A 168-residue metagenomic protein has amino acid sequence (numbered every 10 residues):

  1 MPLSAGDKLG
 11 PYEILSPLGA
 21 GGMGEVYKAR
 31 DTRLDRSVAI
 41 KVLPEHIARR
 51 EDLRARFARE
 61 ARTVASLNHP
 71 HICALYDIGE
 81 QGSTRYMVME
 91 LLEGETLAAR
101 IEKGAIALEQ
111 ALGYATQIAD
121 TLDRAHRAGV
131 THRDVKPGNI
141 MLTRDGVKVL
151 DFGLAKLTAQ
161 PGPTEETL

Functional and structural regions predicted by a protein language model:
M1-L168: Conserved ATP-binding/catalytic core of the eukaryotic-like protein kinase fold, especially serine/threonine kinases
